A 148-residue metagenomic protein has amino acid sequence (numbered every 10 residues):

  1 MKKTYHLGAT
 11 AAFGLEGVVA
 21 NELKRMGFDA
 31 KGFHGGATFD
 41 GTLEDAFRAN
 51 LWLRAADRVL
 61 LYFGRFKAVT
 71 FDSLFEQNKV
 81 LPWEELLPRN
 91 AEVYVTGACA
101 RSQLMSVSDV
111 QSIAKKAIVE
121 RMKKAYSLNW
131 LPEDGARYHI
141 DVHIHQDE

Functional and structural regions predicted by a protein language model:
K2-R137: Non-catalytic nucleic-acid substrate-recognition regions in nucleic-acid-modifying enzymes
I140-E148: Core structural elements
